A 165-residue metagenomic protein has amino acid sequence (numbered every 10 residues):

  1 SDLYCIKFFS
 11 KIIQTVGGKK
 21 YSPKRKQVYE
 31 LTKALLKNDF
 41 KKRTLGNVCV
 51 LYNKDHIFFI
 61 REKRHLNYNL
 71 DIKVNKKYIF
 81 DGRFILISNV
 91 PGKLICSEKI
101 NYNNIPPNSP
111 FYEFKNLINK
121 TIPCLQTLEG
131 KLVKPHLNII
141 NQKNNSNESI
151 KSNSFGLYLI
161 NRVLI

Functional and structural regions predicted by a protein language model:
S1-I165: AMP-forming adenylation/ATP pyrophosphatase catalytic core
